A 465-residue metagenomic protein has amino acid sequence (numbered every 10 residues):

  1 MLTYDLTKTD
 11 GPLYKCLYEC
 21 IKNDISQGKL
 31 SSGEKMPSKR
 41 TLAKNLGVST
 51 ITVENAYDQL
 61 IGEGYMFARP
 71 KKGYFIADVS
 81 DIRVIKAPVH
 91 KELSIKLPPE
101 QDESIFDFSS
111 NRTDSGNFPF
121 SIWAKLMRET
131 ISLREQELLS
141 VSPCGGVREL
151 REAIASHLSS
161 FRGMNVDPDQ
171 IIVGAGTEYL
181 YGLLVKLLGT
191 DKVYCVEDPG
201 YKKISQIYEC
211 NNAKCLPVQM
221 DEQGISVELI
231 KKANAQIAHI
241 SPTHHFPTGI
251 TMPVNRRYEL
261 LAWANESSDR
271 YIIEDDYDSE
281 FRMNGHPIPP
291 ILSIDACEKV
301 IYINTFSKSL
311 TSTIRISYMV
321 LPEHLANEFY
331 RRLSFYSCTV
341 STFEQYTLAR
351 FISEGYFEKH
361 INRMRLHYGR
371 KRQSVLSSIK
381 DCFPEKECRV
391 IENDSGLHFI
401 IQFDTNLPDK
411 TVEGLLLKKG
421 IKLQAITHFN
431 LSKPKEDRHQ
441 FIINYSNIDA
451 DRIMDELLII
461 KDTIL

Functional and structural regions predicted by a protein language model:
M1-R128, L139, H324, S334-S341 (+10 more regions): N-terminal basic, amphipathic alpha-helical segments
V79, L187, I207, N284 (+4 more regions): Residue-level signal for well-ordered alpha-helical positions
T113, T243-H245, K308: Short glycine-rich anion-binding loops that position phosphate/pyrophosphate groups of nucleotides and phosphorylated
M127, E137-D269, E280, H286-I294 (+2 more regions): Conserved core of the PLP fold type I
I154, D198-I207, L260, Y271 (+10 more regions): A generic "structured core" feature
R270, V300, E387-C388, I421: Short, conserved active-site loop motifs that form the nucleotide-linked donor/cofactor pocket
D275-D276: Walker B catalytic acidic pair
A296-L366: Conserved core segment of the aminotransferase class I/II
